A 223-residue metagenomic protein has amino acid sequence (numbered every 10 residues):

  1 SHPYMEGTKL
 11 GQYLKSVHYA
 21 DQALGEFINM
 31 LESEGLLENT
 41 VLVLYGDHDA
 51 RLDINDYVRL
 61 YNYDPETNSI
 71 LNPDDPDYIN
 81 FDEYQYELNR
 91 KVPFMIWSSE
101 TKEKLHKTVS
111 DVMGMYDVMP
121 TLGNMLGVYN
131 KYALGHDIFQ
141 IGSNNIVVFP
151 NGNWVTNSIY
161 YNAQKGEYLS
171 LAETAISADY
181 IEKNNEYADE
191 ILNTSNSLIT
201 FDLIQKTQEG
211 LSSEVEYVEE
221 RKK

Functional and structural regions predicted by a protein language model:
S1-K223: Solvent-exposed soluble domains appended to multi-pass membrane proteins
